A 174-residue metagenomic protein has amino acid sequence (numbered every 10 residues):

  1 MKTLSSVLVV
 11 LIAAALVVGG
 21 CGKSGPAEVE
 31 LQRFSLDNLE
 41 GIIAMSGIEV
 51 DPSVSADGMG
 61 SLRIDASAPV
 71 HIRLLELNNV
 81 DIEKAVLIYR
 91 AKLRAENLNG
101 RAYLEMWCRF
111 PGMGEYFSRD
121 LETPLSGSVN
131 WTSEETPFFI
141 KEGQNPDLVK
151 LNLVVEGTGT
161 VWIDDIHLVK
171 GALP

Functional and structural regions predicted by a protein language model:
M1-S6: Positively charged n-region of N-terminal signal peptides that target proteins for export
V7-G19: Bacterial N-terminal signal peptides
C21-P174: Extracellular and organelle-lumenal recognition/adhesion modules and their flexible linkers in secreted
